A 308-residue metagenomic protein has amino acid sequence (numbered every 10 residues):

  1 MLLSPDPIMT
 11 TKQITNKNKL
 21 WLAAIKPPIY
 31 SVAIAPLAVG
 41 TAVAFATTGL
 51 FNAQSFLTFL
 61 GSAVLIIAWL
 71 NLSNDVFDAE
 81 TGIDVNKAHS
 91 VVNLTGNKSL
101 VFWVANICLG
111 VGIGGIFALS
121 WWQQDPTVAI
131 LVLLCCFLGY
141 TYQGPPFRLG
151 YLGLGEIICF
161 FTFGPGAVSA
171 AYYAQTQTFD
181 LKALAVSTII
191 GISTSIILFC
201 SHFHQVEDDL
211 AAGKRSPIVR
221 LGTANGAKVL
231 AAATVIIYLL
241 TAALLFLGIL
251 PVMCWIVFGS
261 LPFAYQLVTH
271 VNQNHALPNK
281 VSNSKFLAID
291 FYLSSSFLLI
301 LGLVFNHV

Functional and structural regions predicted by a protein language model:
L2-Q54, T58, P146-G155: Topogenic membrane-insertion module of multi-pass membrane proteins
S31-G40, V92-N93, I157-Y172, V219-T223 (+1 more regions): Small-residue-rich segments of transmembrane alpha-helices in multi-pass membrane proteins, especially helix faces
A38-V39, T48-S73, A129-F137, L181-C200: Membrane-embedded alpha-helical segments that form the functional core of polytopic membrane enzymes, especially those
L65-A88, I196-I218: Acidic (Asp/Glu-rich) catalytic motifs at the cytosolic membrane interface
N86-P126, P217-L250, F286-S295: Multi-pass membrane catalytic core of lipid/isoprenoid biosynthesis enzymes
V92-L181: Intramembrane alpha-helical segments
C159-V206, A212, A224-A227: Functional transmembrane core segments of multi-pass inner-membrane proteins
L239, F246-N306: Extended hydrophobic alpha-helices typical of membrane-associated regions
